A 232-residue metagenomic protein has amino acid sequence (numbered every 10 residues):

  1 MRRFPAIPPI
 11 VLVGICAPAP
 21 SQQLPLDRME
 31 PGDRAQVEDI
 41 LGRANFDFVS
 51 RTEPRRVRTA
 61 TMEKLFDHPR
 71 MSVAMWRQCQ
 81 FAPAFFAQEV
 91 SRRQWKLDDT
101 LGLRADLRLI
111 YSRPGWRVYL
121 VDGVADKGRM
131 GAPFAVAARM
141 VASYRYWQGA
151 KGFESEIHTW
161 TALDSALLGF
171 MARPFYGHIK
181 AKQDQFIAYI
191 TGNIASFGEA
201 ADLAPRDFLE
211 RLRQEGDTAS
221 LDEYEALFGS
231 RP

Functional and structural regions predicted by a protein language model:
M1-P8: Bacterial N-terminal signal peptides that target proteins for export
C16-P18: N-terminal signal peptide c-region/cleavage motif recognized by signal peptidases
S21-R92: Hydrophobic ligand-binding cavity/cleft-lining segments
Q22-E30, V141-P232: Terminal "cap-and-tail" regions of soluble proteins that handle hydrophobic small molecules
T52-A60, F66, G131, R173 (+1 more regions): Soluble non-cytosolic domains of exported or imported proteins
F66, R77-C79, D99-L101, Y111 (+2 more regions): A mature extracytoplasmic/lumenal domain signature
M71-S72, A125-G128, A162-A166: Solvent-exposed loop/turn segments at secondary-structure junctions within structured extracellular/periplasmic domains
F86-A137: Glycine-rich portal/gate segments that line the openings of hydrophobic small-molecule binding cavities
